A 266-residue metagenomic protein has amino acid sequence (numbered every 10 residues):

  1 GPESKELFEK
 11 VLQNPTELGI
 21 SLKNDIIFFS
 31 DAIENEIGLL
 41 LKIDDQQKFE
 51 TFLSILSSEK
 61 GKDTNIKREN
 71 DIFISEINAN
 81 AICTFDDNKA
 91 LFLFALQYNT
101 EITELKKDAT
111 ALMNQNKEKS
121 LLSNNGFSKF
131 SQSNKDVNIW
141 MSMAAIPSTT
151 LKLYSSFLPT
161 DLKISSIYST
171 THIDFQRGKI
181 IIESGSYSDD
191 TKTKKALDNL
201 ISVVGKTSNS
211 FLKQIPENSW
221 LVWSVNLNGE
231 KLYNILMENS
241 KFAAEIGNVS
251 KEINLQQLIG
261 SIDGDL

Functional and structural regions predicted by a protein language model:
G1-E6: N-terminal mature-domain "stem" immediately C-terminal to a signal peptide or N-terminal signal-anchor/transmembrane
E9-N125, S261-L266: Single conserved position on a long alpha-helix in the C-terminal lobe of the eukaryotic protein kinase
K10, I20, T51-I55, N199 (+5 more regions): Charged/polar, solvent-exposed surface patches and flexible loops
P15-L18, K60, T207, F211 (+3 more regions): Short secondary-structure junctions and interdomain/linker hinges
I20, F85-D87, F94-N234: Leucine-rich, highly hydrophobic segment in Treponema pallidum outer-membrane-associated proteins
I26-I27, Y168-H172, S208-L212, L255-Q257 (+1 more regions): Generic recognition of flexible, low-complexity loop/linker segments
L53-S57, D63, L153, A196-L200 (+3 more regions): General "foldedness" signal
E217-L266: Long, K/E/R/D-enriched contiguous segments that form extended
